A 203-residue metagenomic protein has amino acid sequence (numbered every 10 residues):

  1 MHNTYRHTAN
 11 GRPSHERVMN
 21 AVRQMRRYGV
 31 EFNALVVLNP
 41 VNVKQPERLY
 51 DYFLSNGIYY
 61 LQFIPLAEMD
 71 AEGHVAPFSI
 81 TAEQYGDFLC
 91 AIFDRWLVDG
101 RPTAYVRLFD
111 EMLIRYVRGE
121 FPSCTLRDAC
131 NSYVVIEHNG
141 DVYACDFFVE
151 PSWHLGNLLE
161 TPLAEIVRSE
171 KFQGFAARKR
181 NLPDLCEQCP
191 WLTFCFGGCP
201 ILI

Functional and structural regions predicted by a protein language model:
H2-N3, P200: A short local structural element in Rossmann-fold oxidoreductases
T4-E16, R23, R27-T125, A129 (+3 more regions): Radical SAM enzyme [4Fe-4S]-AdoMet core and its adjacent flexible, acidic and glycine-rich loops/tails across
V149-I203: Flexible mid-to-C-terminal extensions adjoining Fe-S/redox cofactors in radical SAM and related proteins
